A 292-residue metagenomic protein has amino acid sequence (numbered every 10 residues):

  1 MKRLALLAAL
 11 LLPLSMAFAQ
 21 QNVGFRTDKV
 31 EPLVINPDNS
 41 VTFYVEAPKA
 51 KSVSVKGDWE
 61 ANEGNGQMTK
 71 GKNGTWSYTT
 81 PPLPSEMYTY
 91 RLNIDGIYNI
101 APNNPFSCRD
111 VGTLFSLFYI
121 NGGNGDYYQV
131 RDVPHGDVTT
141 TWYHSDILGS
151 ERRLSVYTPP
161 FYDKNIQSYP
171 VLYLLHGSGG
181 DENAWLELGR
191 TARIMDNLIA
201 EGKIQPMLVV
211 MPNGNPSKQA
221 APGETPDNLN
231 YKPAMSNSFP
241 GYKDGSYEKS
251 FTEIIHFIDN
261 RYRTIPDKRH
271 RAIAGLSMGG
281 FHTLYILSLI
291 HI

Functional and structural regions predicted by a protein language model:
M1-Q21: Bacterial Sec-dependent N-terminal signal peptides
V34, Y44-S85, D95-I120: Aromatic-rich carbohydrate-binding modules that target alpha-glucans
N36, T42, G112-D163: N-terminal cap/lid segment of alpha/beta-hydrolase-fold proteins
L148, G179-E253, F257-R261: Cap/lid segment of the alpha/beta-hydrolase catalytic domain
S155, I166-G177: Short beta-strand element of the alpha/beta-hydrolase
T264-G275: Alpha/beta-hydrolase fold nucleophile elbow
G275-Y285: Glycine-rich nucleophile elbow surrounding the catalytic serine of serine-hydrolase chemistry
I290-I292: Conserved small/polar residues in nucleotide/adenosyl-binding loops
